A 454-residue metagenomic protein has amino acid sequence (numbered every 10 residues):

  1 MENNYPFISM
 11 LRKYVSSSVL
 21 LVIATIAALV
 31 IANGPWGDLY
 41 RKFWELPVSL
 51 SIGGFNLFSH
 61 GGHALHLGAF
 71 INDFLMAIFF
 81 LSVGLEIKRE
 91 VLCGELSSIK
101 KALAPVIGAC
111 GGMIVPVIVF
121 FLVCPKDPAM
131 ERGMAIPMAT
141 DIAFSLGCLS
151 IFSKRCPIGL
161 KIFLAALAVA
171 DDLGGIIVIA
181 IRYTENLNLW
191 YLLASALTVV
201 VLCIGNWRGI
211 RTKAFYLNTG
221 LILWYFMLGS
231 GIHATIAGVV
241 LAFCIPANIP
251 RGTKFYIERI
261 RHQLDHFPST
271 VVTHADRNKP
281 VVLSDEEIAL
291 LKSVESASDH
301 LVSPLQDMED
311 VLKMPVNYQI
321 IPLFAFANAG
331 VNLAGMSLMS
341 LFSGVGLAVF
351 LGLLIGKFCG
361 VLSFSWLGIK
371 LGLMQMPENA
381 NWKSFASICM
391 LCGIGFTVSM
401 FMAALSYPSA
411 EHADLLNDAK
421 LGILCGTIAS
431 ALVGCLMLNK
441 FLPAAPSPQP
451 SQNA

Functional and structural regions predicted by a protein language model:
E2-I8, L81-S97, L146-P157, V200-R211 (+4 more regions): C-terminal ends of transmembrane helices
E2-K13, N206, F215-T219, A234-N379 (+1 more regions): Predominantly late transmembrane helices and immediately cytosolic-facing juxtamembrane segments
L20-N33, F79-L85, V115-V117, T198-C203 (+5 more regions): Hydrophobic core segments of alpha-helical transmembrane domains in multi-pass membrane transport and ion-translocation
I31-F43, F55-H66, S82-S98, I114-A135: Transmembrane alpha-helix boundary signature
G54-A64, A69-C93, P315-M336, F350 (+3 more regions): Hydrophobic transmembrane alpha-helices of secondary-active transporters and Na+-translocating membrane complexes
G68-F80, P128-A143, A166, T184-L197 (+2 more regions): Structural signature of hydrophobic alpha-helical transmembrane segments
E90-I118, N188-L197, A334-C359, W382 (+2 more regions): Entry/N-cap segments of selected transmembrane alpha helices and their immediately preceding amphipathic helices
L149-R261: Functional cores that coordinate and move charged inorganic groups
